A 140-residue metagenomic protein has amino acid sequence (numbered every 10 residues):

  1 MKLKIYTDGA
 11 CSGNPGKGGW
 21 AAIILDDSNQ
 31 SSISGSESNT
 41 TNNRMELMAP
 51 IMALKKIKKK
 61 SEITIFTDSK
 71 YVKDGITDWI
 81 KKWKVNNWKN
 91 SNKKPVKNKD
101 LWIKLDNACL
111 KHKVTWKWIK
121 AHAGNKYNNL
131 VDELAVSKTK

Functional and structural regions predicted by a protein language model:
M1-R44, K55-I57, D132-E133, S137-K140: RNase H-like nuclease fold core
A10-K17, M52-L130, L134, T139: RNase H catalytic domain
